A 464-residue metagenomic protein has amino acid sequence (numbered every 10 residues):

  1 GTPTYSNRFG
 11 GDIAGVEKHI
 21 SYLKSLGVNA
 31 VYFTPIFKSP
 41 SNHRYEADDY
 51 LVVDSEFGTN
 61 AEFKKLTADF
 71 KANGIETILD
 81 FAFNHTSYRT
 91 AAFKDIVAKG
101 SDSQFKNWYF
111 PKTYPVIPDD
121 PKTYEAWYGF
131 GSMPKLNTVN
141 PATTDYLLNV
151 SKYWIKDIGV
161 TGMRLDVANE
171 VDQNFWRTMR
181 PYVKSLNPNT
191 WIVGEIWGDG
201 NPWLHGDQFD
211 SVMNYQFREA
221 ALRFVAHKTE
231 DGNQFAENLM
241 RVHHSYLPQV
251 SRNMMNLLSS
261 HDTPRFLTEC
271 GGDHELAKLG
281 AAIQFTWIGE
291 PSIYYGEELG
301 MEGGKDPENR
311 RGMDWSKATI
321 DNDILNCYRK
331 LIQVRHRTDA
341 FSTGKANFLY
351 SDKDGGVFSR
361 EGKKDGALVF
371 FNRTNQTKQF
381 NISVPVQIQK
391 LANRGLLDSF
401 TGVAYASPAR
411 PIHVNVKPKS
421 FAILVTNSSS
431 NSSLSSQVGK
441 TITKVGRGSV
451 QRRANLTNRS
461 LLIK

Functional and structural regions predicted by a protein language model:
G1-A30, I293, G300-K464: Carbohydrate-interacting/catalytic domains
G1-N29, I36-D157, M179, S185 (+1 more regions): Substrate-binding/active-site clefts of carbohydrate-active enzymes
E17-G27, V242-Y246, G280-T286: Short amphipathic alpha-helices and their capping/turn segments at secondary-structure boundaries
L23, F33, Y50, F70 (+8 more regions): Conserved, mostly hydrophobic/aromatic
A30-P35, I78-L79, G162-D166, W191-G194 (+4 more regions): Structural recognition of the beta-strand scaffold that forms the well-ordered cores of secreted hydrolase catalytic
F37, D54-F57, F83, N169-V171 (+3 more regions): Short, flexible loop/turn elements at secondary-structure junctions
T67-A68, N73, H85, T90-A98 (+11 more regions): Active-site-proximal helices and loops of the catalytic beta/alpha 8
F266-G271: Short, solvent-exposed helix-loop connector elements
